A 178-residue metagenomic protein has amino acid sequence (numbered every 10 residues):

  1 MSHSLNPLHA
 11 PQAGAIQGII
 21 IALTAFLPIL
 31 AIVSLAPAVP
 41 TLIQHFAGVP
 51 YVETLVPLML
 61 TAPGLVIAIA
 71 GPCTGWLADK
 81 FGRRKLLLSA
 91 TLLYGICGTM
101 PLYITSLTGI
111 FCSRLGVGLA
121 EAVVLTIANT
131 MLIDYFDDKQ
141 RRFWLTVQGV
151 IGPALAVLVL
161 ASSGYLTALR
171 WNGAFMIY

Functional and structural regions predicted by a protein language model:
I16-P50, T74: Extracytoplasmic
T24, L87-L93, C97, S113 (+2 more regions): Residue-level signature of the transmembrane alpha-helical cores of Major Facilitator Superfamily-type secondary
V33, P63-P72, A122, A156-V157: Residue-level signature of mid-helix packing/kink "hotspots" within the transmembrane helices of 12-pass Major
A38-A68: Extracellular/periplasmic helix-loop-helix junction of adjacent transmembrane segments in MFS-like secondary
L42, L77, Y165-L166: Hydrophobic alpha-helical transmembrane and interfacial-helix anchor sites in secondary transporters
A68-T108: Conserved MFS/SLC helix-loop-helix module at the cytosolic interface between two early adjacent transmembrane helices
L107, S113-G152: Cytoplasmic helix-loop-helix junction between adjacent transmembrane helices in 12-TM secondary transporters
G109, D138-K139, V147-Y178: Helix-loop-helix hairpin linking two adjacent transmembrane segments in secondary transporters
